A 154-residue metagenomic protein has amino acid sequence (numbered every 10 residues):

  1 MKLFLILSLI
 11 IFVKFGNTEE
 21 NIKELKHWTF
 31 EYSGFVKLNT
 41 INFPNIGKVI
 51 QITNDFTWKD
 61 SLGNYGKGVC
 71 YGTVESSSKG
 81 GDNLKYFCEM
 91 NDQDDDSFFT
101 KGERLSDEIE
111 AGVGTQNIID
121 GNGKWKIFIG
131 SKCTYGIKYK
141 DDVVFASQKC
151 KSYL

Functional and structural regions predicted by a protein language model:
M1-E20: Classical Sec-dependent N-terminal signal peptides that target proteins to the secretory pathway
T18-L154: Beta-strand-enriched cores of mature, soluble protein domains
